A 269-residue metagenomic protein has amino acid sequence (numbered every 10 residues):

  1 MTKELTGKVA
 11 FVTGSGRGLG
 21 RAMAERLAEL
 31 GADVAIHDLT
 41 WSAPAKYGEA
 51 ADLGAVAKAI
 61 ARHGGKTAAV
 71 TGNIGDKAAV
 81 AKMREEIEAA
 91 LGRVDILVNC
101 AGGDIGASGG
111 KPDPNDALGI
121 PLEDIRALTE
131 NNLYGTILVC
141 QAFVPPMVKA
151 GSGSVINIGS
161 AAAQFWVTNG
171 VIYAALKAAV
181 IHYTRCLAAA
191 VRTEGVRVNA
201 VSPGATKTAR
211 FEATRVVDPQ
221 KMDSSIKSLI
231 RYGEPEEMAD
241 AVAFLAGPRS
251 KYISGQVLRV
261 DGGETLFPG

Functional and structural regions predicted by a protein language model:
K3-G92, G103-G106, G110-G119, E123-D124: Short-chain dehydrogenase/reductase
D95, A117-I137, S152, I156 (+2 more regions): Catalytic Tyr-X3-Lys loop
C140, L176, T184: Active-site helix of classical SDR
P145, A189-A190, K251: Alpha-helical segment proximal to the catalytic Tyr-Lys
S160: Residue(s) in the substrate-gating loop at a strand-loop-helix junction that position the organic substrate next
F165, A243, S254-G269: Short C-terminal tail/terminal secondary-structure segment of NAD(P)H-dependent dehydrogenase/reductase domains
R192, R197, I253-G255: Short, small/polar-rich loop/turn modules that mediate ligand/substrate recognition or access, typified
K227-M238: A conserved structural motif in NAD(P)-dependent oxidoreductases
